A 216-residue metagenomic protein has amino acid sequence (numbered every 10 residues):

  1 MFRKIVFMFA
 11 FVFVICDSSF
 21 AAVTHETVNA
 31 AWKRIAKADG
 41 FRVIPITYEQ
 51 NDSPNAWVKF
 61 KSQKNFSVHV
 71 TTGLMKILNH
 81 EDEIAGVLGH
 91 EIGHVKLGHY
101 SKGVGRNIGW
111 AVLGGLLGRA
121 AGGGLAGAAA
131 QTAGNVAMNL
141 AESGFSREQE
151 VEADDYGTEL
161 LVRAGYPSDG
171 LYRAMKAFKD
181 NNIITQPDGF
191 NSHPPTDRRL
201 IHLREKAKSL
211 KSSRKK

Functional and structural regions predicted by a protein language model:
M1-I5: Positively charged n-region of N-terminal signal peptides that target proteins for export
V6-D17: Bacterial N-terminal signal peptides
S19-I108, E159, R163-Y166, N181-F190 (+1 more regions): Peri-catalytic and regulatory segments of divalent metal-dependent proteins
V70, A153, P195: Residue-level signature of catalytic and energy-coupling elements of molecular machines, predominantly ATP/GTP-dependent
L78-N79, E83, G103-V104, G124 (+4 more regions): Residues at secondary-structure transition points
Y100-Q131, Y172: Post-HEXXH active-site segment of zinc metalloproteases
L125-R173: Metalloprotease/metallohydrolase-associated module, dominated by Zn2+-dependent proteases
R173, F178-K216: Pan-zinc metallopeptidase signature
